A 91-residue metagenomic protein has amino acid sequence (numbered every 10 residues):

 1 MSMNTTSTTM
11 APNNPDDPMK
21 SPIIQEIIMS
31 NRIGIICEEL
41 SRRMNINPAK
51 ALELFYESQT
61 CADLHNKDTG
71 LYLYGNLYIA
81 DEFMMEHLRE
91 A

Functional and structural regions predicted by a protein language model:
S2-A91: C-terminal alpha-helical interaction appendages
